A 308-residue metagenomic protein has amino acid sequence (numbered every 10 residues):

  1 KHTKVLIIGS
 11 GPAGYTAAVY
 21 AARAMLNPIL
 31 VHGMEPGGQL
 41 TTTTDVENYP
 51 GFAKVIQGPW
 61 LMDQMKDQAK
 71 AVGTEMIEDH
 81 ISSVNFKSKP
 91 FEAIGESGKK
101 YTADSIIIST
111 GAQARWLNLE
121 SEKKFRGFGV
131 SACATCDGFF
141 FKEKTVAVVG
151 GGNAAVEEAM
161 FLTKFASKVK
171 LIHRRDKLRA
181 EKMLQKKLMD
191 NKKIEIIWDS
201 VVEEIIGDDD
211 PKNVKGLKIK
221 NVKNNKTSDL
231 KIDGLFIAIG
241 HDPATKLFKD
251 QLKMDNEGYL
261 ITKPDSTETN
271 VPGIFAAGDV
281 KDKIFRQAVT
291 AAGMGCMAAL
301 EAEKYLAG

Functional and structural regions predicted by a protein language model:
H2-K4, E78, K142-K144, D199 (+1 more regions): Phosphate-coordination loops involved in phosphoryl transfer and adenosine-cofactor binding
T3-V72, V156-K182, D255: Beta1-alpha1 glycine-rich phosphate/pyrophosphate-binding loop at the start of Rossmann-like nucleotide-binding domains
K4, N27, G129, K144-T145: Residues that mark the start of a beta-strand
G11-P12, E35, A112-A114, N153-A154 (+1 more regions): Residue-level detector of alpha-helix initiation sites
A69-G95, K100-A103, K164-P264, K304-G308: A Rossmann-like FAD-binding core segment of flavoenzymes
M76-E96, K100-F139: Glycine/small-residue-rich loop that forms an oxyanion/phosphate-binding "nest" at active or ligand-binding sites
N118, K123-F140, I239-F285, M294-M297 (+1 more regions): FAD-site-proximal beta/loop scaffold in flavoenzymes
